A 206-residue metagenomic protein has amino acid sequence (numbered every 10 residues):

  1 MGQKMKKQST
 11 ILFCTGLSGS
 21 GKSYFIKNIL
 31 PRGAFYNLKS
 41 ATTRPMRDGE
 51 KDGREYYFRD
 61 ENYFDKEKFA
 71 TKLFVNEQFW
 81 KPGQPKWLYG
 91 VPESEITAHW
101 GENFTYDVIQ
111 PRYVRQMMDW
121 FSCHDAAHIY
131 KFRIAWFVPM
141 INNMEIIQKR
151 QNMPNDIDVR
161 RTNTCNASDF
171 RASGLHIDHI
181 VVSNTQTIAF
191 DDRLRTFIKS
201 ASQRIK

Functional and structural regions predicted by a protein language model:
C14: Hydrophobic anchor at the beta1->P-loop junction of P-loop NTPases
L17: P-loop (Walker A) phosphate-binding loop of NTP-binding proteins
S20: ATP-binding Walker
S23: Walker A/P-loop
P31-K39: Post-Walker A helix-loop "phosphate-sensing" segment adjacent to the P-loop in P-loop NTPases
T42-Y113: ATP-dependent small-molecule kinase phosphotransfer cores that center on conserved nucleotide phosphate-binding segments
Y106-P111, A126-Q151: Conserved phosphate-donor/acceptor-positioning beta-strand/loop module used by diverse small-molecule
M140, K149-A201, I205: Small-molecule kinase domains that catalyze NTP-dependent phosphoryl transfer to phosphate-bearing small molecules
